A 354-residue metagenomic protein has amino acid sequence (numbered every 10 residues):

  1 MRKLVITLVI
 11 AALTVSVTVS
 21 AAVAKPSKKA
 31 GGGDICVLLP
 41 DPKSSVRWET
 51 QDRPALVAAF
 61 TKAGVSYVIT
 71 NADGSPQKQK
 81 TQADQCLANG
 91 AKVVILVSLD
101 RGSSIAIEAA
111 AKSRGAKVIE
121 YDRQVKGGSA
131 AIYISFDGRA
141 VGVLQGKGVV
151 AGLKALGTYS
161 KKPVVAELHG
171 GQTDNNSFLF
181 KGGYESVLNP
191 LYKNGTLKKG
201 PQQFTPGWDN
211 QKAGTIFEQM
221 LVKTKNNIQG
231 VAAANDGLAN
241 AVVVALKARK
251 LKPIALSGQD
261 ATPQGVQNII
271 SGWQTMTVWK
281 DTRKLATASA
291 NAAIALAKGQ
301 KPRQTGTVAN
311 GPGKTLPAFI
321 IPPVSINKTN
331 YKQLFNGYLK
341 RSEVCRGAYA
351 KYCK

Functional and structural regions predicted by a protein language model:
M1-L4, V9: Positively charged n-region of N-terminal signal peptides that target proteins for export
K3, V23-K354: A residue-level marker of the well-folded mature domains of exported/periplasmic proteins
L8-S16: Bacterial N-terminal signal peptides
